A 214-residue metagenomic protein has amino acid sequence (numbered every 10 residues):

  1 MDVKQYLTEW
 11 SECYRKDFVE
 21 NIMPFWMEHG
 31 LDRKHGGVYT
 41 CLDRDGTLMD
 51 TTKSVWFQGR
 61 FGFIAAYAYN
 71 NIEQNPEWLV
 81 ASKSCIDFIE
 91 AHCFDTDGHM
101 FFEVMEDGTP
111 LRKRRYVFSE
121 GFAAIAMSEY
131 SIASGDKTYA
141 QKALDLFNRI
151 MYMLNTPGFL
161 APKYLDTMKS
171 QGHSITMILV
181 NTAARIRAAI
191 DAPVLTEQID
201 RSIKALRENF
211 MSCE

Functional and structural regions predicted by a protein language model:
M1-E214: Glycan-recognition and catalytic cores of secretory/periplasmic carbohydrate-active enzymes
